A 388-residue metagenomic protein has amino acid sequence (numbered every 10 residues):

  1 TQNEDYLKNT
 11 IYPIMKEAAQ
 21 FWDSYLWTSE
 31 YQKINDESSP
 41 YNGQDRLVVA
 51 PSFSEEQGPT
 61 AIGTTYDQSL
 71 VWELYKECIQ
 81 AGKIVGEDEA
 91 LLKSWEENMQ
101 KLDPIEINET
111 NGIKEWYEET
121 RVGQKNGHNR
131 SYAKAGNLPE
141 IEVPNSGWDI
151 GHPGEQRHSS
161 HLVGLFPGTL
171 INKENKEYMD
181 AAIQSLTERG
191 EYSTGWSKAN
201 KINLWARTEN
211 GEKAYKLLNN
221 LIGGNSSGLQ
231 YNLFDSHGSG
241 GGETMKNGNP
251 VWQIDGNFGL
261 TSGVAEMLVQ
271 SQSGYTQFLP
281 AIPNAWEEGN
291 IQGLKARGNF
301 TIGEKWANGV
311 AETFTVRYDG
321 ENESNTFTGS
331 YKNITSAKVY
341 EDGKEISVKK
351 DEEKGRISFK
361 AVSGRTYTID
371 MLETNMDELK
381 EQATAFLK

Functional and structural regions predicted by a protein language model:
T1-E4, N9, T65-S273, W286-G289 (+1 more regions): Active-site core of glycosidic bond-cleaving carbohydrate-active enzymes
T1-K8, Y12-W27: Conserved kinase catalytic-core segment
L7-E17, I34-S52, K216-N220, T276-N284: Beta-strand segments within the central parallel beta-sheet cores of soluble alpha/beta enzyme folds
E17-A81: Acidic/histidine-rich catalytic neighborhood
P40-N42, S54, G127-S193, K201 (+2 more regions): C-terminal extensions
Q44-R46, L162, N299-T301: Extracellular structured ligand-interaction cores
E212-K388: Non-catalytic C-terminal accessory modules of carbohydrate-active enzymes
